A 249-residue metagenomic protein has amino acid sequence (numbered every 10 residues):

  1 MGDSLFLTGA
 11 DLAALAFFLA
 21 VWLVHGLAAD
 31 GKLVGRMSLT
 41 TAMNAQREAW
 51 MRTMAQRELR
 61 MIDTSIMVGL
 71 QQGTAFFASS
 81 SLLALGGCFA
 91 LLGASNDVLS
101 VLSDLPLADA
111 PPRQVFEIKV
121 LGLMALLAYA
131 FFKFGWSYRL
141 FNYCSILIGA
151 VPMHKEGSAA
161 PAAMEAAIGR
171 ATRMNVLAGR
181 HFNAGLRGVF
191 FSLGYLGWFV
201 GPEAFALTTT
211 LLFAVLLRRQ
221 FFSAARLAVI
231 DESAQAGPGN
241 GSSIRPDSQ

Functional and structural regions predicted by a protein language model:
M1-D3, L82-D109, G197-A206, L212-L217: Juxtamembrane "helix exit" motif at the C-terminal ends of alpha-helical transmembrane segments in multi-pass membrane
G2-D3, M54-L70, I168-V176: Cytosolic juxtamembrane amphipathic/interface segments immediately preceding and feeding into a transmembrane helix
L5-A16, L107-G122, P202-L207: Hydrophobic alpha-helical transmembrane segments
D11-L39, A75-F89, V120-N142, V189-F190: Hydrophobic alpha-helical membrane-embedded segments
A29-M67: Membrane-interface amphipathic/juxtamembrane segments adjacent to transmembrane helices
D63-F89, F116, V120, K133 (+1 more regions): Transmembrane alpha-helical segments and their cytosolic interface motifs in multi-pass membrane proteins
Y129-W198: Alpha-helical transmembrane segments of helical membrane proteins, especially in multi-pass transport, channel
G149-G157, A163-T172, R219-Q249: Cytosolic/matrix-facing juxtamembrane and C-terminal tails of multi-pass cellular membrane proteins
